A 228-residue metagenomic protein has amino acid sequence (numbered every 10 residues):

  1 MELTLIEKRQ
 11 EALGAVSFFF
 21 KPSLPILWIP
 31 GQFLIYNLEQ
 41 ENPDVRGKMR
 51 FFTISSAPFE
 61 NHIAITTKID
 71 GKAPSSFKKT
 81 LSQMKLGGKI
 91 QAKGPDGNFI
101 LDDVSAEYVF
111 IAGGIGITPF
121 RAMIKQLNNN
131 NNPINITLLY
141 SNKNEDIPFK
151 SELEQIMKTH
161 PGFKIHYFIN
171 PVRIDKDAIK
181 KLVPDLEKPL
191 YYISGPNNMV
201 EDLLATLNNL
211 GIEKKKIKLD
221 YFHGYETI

Functional and structural regions predicted by a protein language model:
E2-G88, N142-N144: Ferredoxin-reductase
N61, T66, A73-I228: FNR/FR-type flavoprotein reductase catalytic core
